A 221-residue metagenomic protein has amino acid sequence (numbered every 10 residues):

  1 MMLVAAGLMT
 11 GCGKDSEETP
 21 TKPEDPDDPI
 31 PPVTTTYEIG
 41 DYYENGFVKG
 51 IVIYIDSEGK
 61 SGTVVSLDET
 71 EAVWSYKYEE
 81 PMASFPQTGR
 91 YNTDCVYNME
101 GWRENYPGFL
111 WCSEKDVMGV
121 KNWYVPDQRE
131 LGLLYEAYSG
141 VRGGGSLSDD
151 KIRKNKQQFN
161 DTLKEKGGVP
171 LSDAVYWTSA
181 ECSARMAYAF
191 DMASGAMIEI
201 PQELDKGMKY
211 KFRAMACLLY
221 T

Functional and structural regions predicted by a protein language model:
M1-A5: Sec-dependent N-terminal signal peptides
A6-G40: Bacterial Sec-dependent N-terminal signal peptides
P26-W123, A174, M186, M208-M215: Extracellular adhesion/carbohydrate-recognition regions
S66-D68, S179-A180, A193, M215-C217: Structured loops at beta-to-helix junctions and adjacent beta-edge loops in soluble globular domains
F109-N122, Q128-S194: An exposed tryptophan-centered "aromatic clamp" motif
G195-D205: Carbohydrate-recognition loop of C-type lectin domains
Y220-T221: Conserved small/polar residues in nucleotide/adenosyl-binding loops
